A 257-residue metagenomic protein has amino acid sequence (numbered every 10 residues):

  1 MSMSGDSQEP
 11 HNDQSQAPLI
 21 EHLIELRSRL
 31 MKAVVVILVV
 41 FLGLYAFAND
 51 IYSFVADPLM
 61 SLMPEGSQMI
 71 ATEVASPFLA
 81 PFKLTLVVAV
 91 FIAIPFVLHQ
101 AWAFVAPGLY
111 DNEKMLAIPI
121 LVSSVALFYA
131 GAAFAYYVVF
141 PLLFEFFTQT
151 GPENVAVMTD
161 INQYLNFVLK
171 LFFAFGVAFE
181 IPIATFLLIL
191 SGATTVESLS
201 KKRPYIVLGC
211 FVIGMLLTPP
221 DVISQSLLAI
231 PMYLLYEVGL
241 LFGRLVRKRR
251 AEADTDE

Functional and structural regions predicted by a protein language model:
M1-E257: Membrane topogenic/interface segments and analogous intrinsically disordered interaction regions
